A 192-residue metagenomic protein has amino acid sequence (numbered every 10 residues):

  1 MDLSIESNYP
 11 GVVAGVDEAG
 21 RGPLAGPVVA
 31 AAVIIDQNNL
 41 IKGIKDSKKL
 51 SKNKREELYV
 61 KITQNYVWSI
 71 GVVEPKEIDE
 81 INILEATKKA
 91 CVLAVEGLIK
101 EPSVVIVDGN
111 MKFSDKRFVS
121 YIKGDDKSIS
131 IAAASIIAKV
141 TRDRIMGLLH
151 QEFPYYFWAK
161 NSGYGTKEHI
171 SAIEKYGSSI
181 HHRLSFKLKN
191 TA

Functional and structural regions predicted by a protein language model:
M1-A192: RNase H-like, Mg2+-dependent phosphodiesterase core, and more generally RNA phosphate-backbone-engaging helix-loop
